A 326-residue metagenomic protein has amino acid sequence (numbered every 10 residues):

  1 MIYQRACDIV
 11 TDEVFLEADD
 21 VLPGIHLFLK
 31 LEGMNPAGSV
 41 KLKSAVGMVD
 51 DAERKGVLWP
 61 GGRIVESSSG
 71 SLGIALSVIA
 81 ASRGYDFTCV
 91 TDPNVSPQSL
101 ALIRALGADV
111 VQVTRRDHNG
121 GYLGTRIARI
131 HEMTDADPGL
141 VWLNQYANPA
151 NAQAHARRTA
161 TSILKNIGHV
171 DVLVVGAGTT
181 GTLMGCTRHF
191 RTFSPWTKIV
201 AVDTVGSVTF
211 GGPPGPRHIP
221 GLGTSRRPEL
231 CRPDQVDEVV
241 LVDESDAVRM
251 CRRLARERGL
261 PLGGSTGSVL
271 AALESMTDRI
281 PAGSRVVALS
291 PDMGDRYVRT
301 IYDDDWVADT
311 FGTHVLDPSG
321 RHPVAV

Functional and structural regions predicted by a protein language model:
M1-V326: PLP-dependent amino-acid enzyme catalytic core
